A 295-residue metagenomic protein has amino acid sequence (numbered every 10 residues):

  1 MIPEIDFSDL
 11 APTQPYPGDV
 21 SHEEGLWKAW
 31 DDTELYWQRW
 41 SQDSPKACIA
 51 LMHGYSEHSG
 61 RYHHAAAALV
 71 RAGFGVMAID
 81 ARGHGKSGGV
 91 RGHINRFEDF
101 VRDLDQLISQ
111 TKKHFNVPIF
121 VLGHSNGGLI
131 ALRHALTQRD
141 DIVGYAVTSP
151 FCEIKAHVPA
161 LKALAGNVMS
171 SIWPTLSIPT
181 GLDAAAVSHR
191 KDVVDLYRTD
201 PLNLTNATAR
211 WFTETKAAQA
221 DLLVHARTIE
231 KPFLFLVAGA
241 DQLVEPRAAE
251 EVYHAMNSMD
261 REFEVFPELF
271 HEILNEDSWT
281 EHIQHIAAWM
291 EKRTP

Functional and structural regions predicted by a protein language model:
M1-A29, T33-Q42: An N-terminal hydrophobic leader/cap segment in hydrolases
K46, G54-E57: Active-site glycine-rich loops that stabilize anionic/oxyanionic intermediates across multiple enzyme folds
S56-S59, G85-F115: Catalytic nucleophile-loop/oxyanion-hole region of alpha/beta-hydrolase and closely related hydrolase-like folds
A66-G89: Conserved alpha/beta-hydrolase
H124-T208: Alpha/beta-hydrolase-fold enzymes
I229, F235-V237, D241: Short beta-strand/loop motif that positions the catalytic acidic residue of the alpha/beta-hydrolase fold
K231, E245-H254: Short alpha-helix in the alpha/beta-hydrolase fold that links the catalytic acid
E262-P295: Catalytic active-site module of serine/aspartate enzymes centered on a nucleophile-bearing elbow/loop
